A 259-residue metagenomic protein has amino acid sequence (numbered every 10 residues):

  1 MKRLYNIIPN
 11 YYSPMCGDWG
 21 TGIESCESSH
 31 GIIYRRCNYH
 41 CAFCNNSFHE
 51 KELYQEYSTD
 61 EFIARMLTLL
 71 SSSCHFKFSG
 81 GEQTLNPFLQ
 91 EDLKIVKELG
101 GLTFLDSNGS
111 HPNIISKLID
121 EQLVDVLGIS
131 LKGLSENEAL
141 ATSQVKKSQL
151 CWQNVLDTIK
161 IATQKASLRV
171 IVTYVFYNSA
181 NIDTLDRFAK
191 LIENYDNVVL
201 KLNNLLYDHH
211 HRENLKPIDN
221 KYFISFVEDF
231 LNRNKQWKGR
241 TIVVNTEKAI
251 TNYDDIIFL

Functional and structural regions predicted by a protein language model:
M1-I8, Y12, I182-L259: Auxiliary Fe-S-binding modules of radical SAM enzymes
M1-R36, A42-E52, S72, D255-L259: N-terminal [4Fe-4S]-dependent radical SAM core
G31-I33, H75-S79, F104: Short, conserved beta-strand segments within well-ordered enzyme catalytic domains that often line or immediately flank
I32, L105-S107, I242-T246: Short, hydrophobic beta-strand segments that form beta-sheet elements in well-ordered domains
Y34-R35, N46-H49, S79-G81, F88 (+1 more regions): Acidic/polar N-terminal loop/beta-strand segments that form early-domain functional surfaces
S47-F78, P87: Conserved alpha-helical substructure of the radical SAM core
E52-T59, S148-W152, K216-N220: Flexible, glycine- and charge-enriched loops at secondary-structure boundaries
T68, C74, T84-L215: Conserved AdoMet/S-adenosylmethionine-binding subsite of the radical SAM
